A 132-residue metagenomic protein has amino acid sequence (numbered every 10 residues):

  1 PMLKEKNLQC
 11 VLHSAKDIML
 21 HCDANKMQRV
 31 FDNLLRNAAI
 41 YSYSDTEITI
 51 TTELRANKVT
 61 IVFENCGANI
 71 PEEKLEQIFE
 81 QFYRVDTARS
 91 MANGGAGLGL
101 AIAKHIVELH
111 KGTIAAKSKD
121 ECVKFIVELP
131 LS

Functional and structural regions predicted by a protein language model:
M2-V11: Short conserved segments within the C-terminal catalytic ATPase subdomain
M19-C22: Conserved micro-motifs of the catalytic ATP-binding
M27-Q28: A residue-level detector for a conserved hydrophobic packing site within the catalytic ATP-binding domain
A38-A39: Short helix-loop "hinge" at the ATP-lid/N-box region of the Bergerat-fold HATPase_c
D45-N57: Short beta-strand/loop element within the Bergerat-fold HATPase_c
I70-F82: Short conserved segment of the HATPase_c
K111-G112: Conserved glycine-rich
